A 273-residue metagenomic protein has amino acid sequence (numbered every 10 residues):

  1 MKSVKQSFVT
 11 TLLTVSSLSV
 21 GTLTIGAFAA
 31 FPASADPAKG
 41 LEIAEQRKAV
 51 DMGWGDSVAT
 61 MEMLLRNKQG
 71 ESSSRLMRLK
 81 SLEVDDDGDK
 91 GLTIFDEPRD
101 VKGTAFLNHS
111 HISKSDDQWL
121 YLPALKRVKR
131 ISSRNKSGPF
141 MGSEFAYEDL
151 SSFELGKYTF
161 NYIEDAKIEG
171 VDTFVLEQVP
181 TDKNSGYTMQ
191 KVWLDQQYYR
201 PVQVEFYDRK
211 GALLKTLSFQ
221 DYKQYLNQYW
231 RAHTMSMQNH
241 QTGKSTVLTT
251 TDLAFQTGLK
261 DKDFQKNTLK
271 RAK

Functional and structural regions predicted by a protein language model:
K2-L23: Bacterial N-terminal signal peptides that target proteins for export
D36-A124: N-terminal mature ectodomain segment of secretory-pathway/periplasmic proteins
L41-E42, S73-S74, L150-Y162, G211-T216: A short, amphipathic edge element
L79-E83, N161-K167, D221-Y222: Short amphipathic beta-strand and strand-loop transition segments with alternating hydrophobic
D96, L107-H109, D117-Y121, R127-I131 (+2 more regions): Gly/Pro-enriched, hydrophobic low-complexity segments that function as extracytoplasmic propeptides/linkers
A272-K273: Short, solvent-exposed mixed-charge patches
